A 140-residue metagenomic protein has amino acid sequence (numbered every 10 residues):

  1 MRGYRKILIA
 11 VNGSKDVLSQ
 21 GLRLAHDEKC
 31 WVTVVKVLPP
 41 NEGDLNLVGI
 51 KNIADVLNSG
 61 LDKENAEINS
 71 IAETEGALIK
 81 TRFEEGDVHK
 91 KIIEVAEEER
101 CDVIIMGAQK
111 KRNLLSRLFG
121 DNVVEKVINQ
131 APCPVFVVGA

Functional and structural regions predicted by a protein language model:
M1-R2, S70-I104: Structural beta-alpha unit
R2-K51: Small/aliphatic-rich secondary-structure junction motif
V17, V88-I93, N122-V123: Short acidic active-site motifs
E28, E75, A131-P132: Short, structured coil segments at secondary-structure junctions
T33, K80, F136: Conserved beta-strand positions in the Rossmann-like core of class I SAM-dependent methyltransferases
D44-L47, I93-E94, S116-R117: Short, well-ordered secondary-structure micro-motifs
K51-K63: A short acidic, glycine-rich active-site loop that binds or catalyzes chemistry on phosphate/adenosine moieties
E97-A140: Gly/Ser-rich helix-loop-strand patches that form or flank binding pockets for ribonucleotide-derived cofactors
